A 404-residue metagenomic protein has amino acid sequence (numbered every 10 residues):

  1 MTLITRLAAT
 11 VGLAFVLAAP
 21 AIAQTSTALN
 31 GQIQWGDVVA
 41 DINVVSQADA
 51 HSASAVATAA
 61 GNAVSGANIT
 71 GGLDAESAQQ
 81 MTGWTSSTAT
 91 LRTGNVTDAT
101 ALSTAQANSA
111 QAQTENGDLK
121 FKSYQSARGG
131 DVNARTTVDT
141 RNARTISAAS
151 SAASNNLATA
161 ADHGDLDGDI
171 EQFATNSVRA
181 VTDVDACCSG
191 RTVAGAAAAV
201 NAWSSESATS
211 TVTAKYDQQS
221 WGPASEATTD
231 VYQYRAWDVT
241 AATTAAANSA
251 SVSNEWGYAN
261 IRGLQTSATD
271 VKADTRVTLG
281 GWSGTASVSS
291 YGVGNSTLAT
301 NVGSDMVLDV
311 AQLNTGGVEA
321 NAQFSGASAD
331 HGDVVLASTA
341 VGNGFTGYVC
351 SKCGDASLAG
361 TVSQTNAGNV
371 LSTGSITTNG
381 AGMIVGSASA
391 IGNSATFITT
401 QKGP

Functional and structural regions predicted by a protein language model:
M1-Q24: Gram-negative bacterial Sec-dependent N-terminal signal peptides
A23-P404: Low-complexity repeat regions of mature extracellularly deployed or surface/particle-associated proteins
